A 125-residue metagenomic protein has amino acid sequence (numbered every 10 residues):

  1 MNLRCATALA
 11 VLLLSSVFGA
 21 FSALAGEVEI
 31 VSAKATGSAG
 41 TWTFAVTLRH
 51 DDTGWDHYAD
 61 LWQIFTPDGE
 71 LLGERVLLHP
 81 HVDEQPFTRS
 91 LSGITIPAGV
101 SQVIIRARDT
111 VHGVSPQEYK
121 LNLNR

Functional and structural regions predicted by a protein language model:
M1-A10: Bacterial N-terminal signal peptides that target proteins for export
L9-A20: Bacterial N-terminal signal peptides
G26-A59: Short, surface-exposed binding/anchoring microloops in extracellular/periplasmic proteins
Y58-D60, S101-V103: Short beta-strand/loop motifs in extracellular/secreted proteins, especially within beta-sandwich accessory domains
L61-F65: Beta-strand signatures of extracellular beta-sandwich domains
E74-Q102, R108-G113: Short, solvent-exposed, Trp/other aromatic-anchored flexible loops in extracytoplasmic proteins
S115-L123: Edge beta-strands of extracellular beta-sandwich domains
